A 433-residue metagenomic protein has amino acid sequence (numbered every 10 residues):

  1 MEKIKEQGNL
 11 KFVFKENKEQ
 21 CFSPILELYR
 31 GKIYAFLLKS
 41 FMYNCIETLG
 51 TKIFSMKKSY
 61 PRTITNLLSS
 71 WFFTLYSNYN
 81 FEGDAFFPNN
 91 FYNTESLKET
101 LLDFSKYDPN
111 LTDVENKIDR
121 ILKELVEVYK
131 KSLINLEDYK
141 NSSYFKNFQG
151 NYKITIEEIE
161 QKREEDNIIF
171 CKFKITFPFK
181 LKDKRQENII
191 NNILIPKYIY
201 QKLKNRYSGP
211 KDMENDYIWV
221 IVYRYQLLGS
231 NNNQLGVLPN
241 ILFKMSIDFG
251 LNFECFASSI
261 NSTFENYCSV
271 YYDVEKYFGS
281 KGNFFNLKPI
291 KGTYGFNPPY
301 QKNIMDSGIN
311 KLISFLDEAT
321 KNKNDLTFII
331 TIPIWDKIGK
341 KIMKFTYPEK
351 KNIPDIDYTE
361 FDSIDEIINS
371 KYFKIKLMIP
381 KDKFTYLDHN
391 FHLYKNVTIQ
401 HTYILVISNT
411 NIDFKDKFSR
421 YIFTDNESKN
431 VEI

Functional and structural regions predicted by a protein language model:
M1-F296, Y300-I433: Class I S-adenosyl-L-methionine
